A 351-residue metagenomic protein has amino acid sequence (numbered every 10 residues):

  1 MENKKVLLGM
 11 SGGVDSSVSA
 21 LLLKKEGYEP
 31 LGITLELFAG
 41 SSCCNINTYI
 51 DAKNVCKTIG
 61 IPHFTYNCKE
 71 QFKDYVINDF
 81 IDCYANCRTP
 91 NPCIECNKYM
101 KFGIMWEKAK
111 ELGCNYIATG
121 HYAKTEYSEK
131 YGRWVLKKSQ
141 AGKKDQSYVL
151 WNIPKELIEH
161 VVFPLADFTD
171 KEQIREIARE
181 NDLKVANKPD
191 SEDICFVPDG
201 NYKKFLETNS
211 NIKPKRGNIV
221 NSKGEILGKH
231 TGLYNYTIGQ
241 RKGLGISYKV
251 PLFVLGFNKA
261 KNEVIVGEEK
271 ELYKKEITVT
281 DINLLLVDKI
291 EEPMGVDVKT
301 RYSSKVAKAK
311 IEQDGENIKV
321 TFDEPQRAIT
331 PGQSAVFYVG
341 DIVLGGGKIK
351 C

Functional and structural regions predicted by a protein language model:
M1-W151, E172-Q173, R179: ATP-dependent adenylation/nucleotidyltransferase module used to activate substrates
A118-K124, E129-K130, V135-C351: AMP-forming adenylation/ATP pyrophosphatase catalytic core
